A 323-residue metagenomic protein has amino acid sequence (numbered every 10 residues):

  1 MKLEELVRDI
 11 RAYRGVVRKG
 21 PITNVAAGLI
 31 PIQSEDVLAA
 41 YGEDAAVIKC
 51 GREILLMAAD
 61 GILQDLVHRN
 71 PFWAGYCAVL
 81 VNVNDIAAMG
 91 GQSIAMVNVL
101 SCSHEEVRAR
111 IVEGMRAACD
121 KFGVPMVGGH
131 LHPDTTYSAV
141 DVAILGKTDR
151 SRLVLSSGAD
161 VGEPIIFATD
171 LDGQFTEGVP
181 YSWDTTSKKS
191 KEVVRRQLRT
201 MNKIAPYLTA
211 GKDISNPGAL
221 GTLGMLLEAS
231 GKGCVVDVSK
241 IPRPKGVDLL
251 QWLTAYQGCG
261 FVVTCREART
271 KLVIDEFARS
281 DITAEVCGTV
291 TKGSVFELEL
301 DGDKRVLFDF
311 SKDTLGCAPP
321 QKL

Functional and structural regions predicted by a protein language model:
M1-L3, R14, I30, S280-L323: Acidic, Ser/Thr/Pro-rich beta/coil linker or hinge segments at domain junctions
M1-V67, M89, N98, R116-V127 (+3 more regions): Extreme N-terminal cap/leader segments of soluble proteins
V37-A40, H132, K232-R243, I274-D301: Beta-strand->loop->alpha-helix junctions that form or flank phosphate-binding loops in nucleotide-handling enzymes
I54-M57, I62-Q64, Q92-E177, T289-T291 (+1 more regions): Glycine-rich anion-binding loops of enzyme active sites
N70-V97, E113-K121, R196-P206, A219-M225: Small-aliphatic-rich amphipathic alpha-helix that forms the alpha element of a beta-alpha
E177-V193: Short, compositionally biased
K191-G258: Active-site-proximal betaalpha loop/short-helix elements that scaffold phosphoryl/nucleotidyl transfer chemistry
T264-K271: Helix N-cap motif at beta-to-alpha junctions
